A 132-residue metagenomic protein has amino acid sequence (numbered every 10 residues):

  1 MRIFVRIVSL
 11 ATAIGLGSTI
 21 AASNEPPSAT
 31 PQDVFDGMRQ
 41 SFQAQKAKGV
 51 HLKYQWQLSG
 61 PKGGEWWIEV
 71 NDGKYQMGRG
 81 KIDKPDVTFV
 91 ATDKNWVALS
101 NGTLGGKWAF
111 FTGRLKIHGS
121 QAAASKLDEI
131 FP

Functional and structural regions predicted by a protein language model:
M1-S9: Bacterial N-terminal signal peptides that target proteins for export
S9-S18: Bacterial N-terminal signal peptides
T19-P132: Feature captures hydrophobic
